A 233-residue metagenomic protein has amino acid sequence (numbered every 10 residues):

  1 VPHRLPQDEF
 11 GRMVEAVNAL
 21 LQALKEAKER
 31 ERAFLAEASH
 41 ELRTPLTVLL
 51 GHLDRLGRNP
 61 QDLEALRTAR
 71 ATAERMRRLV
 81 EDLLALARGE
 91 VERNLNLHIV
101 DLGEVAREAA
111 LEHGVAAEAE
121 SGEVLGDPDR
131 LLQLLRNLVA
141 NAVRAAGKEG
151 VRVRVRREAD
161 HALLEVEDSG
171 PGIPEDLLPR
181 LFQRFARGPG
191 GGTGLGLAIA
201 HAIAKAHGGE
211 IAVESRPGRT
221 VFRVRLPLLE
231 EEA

Functional and structural regions predicted by a protein language model:
R4-A19: HAMP signal relay modules and closely related sensory coiled-coil linkers that couple transmembrane inputs to cytosolic
L24-R75: Membrane-proximal coiled-coil signaling linkers
N141-A146: Short helix-loop "hinge" at the ATP-lid/N-box region of the Bergerat-fold HATPase_c
D168: Acidic ATP/Mg2+-coordinating residue in the GHKL
I173-F185: Short conserved segment of the HATPase_c
G196, A200: Short alpha-helical Gxxx[C/S/T] motif in the catalytic ATP-binding
